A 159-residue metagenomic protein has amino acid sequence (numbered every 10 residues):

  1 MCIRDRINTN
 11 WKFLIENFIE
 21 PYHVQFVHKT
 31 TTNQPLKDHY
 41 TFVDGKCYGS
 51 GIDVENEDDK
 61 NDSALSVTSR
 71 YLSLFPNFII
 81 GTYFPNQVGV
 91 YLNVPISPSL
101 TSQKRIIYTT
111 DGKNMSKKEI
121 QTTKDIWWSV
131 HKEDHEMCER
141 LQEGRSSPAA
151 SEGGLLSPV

Functional and structural regions predicted by a protein language model:
R4-V159: C-terminal catalytic domain of Rieske-type non-heme iron oxygenases
